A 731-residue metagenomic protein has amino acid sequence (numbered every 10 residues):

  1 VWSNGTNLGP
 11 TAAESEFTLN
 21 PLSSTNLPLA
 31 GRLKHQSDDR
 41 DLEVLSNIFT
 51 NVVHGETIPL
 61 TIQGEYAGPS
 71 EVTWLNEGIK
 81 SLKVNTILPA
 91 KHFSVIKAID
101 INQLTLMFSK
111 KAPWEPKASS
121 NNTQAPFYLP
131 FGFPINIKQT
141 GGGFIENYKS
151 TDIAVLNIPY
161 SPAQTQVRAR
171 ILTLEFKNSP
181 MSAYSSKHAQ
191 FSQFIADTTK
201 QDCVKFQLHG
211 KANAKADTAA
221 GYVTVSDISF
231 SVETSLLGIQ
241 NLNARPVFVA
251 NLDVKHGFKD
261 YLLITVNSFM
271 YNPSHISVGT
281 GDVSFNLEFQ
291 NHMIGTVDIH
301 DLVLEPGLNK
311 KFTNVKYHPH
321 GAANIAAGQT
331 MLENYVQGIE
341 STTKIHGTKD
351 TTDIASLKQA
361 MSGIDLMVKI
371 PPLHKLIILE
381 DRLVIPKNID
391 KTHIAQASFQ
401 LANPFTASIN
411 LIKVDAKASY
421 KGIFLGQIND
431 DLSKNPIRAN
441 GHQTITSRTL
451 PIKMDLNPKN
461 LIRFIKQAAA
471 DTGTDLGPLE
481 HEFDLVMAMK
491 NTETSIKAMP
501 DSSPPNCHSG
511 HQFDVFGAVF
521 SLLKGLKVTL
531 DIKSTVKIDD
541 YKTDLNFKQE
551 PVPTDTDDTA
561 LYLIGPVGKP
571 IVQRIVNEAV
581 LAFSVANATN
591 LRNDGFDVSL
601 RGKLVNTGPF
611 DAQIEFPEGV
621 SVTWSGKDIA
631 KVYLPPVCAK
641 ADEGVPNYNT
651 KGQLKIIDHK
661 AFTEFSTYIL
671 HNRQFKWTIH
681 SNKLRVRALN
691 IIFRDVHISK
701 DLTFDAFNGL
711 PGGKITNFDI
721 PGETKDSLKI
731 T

Functional and structural regions predicted by a protein language model:
V1-T731: Extracellular/lumenal and peripheral-membrane lipid-interaction modules
